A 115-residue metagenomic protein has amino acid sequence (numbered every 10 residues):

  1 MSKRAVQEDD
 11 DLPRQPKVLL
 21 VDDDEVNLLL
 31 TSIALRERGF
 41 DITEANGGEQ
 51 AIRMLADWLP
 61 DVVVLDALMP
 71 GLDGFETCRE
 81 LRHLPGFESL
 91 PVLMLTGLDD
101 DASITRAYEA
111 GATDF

Functional and structural regions predicted by a protein language model:
M1-L19: Non-catalytic signal-transmission and effector/linker regions of two-component phosphorelay proteins
L29-E37: Charged docking surfaces used in two-component/phosphorelay signaling
G39-N46, M54: Short hydrophobic/Thr-rich beta-strand motif most characteristic of the beta2 strand and flanking loop of CheY-like
W58-V64: Active-site beta3 strand of CheY-like receiver
M69, L81: Receiver (REC) domain active-site loop signature in two-component systems and cognate sites in sensor histidine kinases
